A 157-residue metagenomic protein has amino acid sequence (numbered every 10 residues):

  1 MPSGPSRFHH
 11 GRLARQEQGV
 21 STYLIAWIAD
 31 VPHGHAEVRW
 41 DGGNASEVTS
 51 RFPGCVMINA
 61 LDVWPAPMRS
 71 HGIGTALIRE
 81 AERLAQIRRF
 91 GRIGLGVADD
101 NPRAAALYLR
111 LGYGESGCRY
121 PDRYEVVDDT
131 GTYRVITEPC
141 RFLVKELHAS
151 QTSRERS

Functional and structural regions predicted by a protein language model:
M1-P67, I78-E80, L84, E146-H148: Acetyl-CoA-dependent GNAT
L13-I28, R89-R110: Generic detector of contiguous secondary-structure segments
G19, V31, H71, R88 (+1 more regions): Structured loop/turn residues at beta-strand edges in well-structured enzyme cores
A45, P67-M68, A104, T152-R154: Intrinsically disordered, low-complexity acidic/polar segments
F52, G91, A98-P102, L111 (+2 more regions): C-terminal "cap" of GNAT-fold acetyltransferases
W64-P67, H71, D99-D100: Active-site acidic-Proline motif in GNAT/NAT acetyltransferases
S70-R83, A106-R110: Conserved acetyl-CoA-binding loop-helix of GNAT-fold acetyltransferases
